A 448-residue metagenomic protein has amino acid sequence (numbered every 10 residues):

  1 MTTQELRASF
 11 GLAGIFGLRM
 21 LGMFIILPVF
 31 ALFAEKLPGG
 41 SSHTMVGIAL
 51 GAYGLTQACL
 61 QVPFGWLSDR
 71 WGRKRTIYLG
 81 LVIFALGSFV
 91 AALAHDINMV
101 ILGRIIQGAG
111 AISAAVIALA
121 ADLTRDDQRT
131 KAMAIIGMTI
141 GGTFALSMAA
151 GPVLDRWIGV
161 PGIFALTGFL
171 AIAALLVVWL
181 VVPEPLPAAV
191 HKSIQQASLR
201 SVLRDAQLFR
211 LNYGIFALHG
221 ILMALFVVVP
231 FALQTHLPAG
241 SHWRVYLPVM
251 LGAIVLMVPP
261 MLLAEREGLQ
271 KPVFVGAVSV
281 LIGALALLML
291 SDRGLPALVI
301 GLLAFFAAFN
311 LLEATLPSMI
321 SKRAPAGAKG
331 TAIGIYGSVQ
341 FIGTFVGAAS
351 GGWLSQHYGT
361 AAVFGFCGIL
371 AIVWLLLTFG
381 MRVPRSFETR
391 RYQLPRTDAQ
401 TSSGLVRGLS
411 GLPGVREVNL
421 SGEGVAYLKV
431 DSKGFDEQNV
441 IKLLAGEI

Functional and structural regions predicted by a protein language model:
M1-E5, P183-G214: Juxtamembrane intracellular "pre-TM" segments in multi-pass secondary transporters
P28-H43, V227-H242: Short amphipathic helix-loop junctions that connect adjacent transmembrane helices in Major Facilitator Superfamily/SLC
C59-H95: Conserved MFS/SLC helix-loop-helix module at the cytosolic interface between two early adjacent transmembrane helices
L60-G72, L256-L269: Helix-to-loop junctions at the C-terminal end of transmembrane segments in multipass secondary transporters
R70-G80, E265-V278: Cytoplasmic membrane-interface "Motif A"-like loop-to-helix N-cap segments of 12-TM Major Facilitator Superfamily
G103-I140: Cytoplasmic helix-loop-helix junction between adjacent transmembrane helices in 12-TM secondary transporters
I136-W179: Helix-loop-helix hairpin linking two adjacent transmembrane segments in secondary transporters
F169-A188, W374-R382: C-terminal membrane-cytosol helix-exit motif in multi-pass small-molecule transporters
